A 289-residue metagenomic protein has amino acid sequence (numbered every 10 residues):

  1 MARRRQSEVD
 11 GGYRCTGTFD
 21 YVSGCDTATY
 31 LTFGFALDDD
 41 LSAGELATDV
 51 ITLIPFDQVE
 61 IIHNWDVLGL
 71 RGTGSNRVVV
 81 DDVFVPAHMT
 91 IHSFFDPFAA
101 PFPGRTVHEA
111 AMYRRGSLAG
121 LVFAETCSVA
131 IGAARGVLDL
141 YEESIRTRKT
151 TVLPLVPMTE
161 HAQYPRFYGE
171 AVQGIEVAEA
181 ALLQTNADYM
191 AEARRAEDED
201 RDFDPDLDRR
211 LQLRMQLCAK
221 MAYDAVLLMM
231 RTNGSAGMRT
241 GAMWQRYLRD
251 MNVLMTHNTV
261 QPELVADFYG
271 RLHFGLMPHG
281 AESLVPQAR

Functional and structural regions predicted by a protein language model:
M1-G11: Well-ordered mid-protein domain cores that form the structural environment of catalytic cofactors
G12-T16, V78-D81: Generic recognition of long tandem-repeat/solenoid scaffolds
T18-V59, H63-N64: DPxDG-like acidic metal-binding loop motif
L68, S75-I175: Glycine-rich beta->alpha junctions and the first turn(s) of the following alpha-helix
S128, G132-R135, G169-E176, Q212 (+3 more regions): Generic structural signal for well-ordered, non-transmembrane alpha-helical segments in soluble/cytosolic regions
E143-T147, A181-T185, D224: Extended, amphipathic, non-transmembrane alpha-helical segments
E179-L217, M230-M238: C-terminal helix-coil-helix/basic helical segment that borders enzyme active sites and/or dimer interfaces and provides
N233-R289: Glycine-rich phosphate/cofactor-binding loops in nucleotide/flavin-utilizing enzymes
